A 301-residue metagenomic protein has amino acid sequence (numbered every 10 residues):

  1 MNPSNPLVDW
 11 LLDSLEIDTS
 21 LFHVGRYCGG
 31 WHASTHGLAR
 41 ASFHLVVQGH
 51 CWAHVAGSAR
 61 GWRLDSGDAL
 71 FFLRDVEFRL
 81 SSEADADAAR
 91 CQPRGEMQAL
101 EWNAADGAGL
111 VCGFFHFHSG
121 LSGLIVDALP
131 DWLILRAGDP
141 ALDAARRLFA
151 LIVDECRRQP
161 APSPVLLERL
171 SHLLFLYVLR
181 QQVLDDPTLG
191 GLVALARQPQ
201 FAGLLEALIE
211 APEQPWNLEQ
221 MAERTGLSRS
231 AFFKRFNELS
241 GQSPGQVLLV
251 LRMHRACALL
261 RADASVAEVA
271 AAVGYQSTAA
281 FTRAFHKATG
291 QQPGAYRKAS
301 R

Functional and structural regions predicted by a protein language model:
M1-A69, V76-E101: Generic protein-terminus/edge-of-domain signal
W10-L11, E77-D154: A hydrophobic/aromatic-rich effector-binding and dimerization subdomain of bacterial HTH-type transcriptional regulators
G49, E83, E155-R158, Q181 (+3 more regions): Generic structural signal for alpha-helix termini and adjacent loop/cap motifs
F78, S82-A84, V178-Q182, D186 (+1 more regions): Short amphipathic alpha-helical interaction/hinge segments
L133-D143, C156-S171, F175-Q214, E219-T225 (+2 more regions): Short, Lys/Arg-enriched, Trp-marked, Pro/Gly-tolerant hinge/linker segments that flank
L205-E210, P215-A222, L227-S228, K234-T282 (+2 more regions): Terminal helix-turn-helix DNA-binding modules in bacterial transcription factors
H286: DNA-recognition helix of helix-turn-helix
